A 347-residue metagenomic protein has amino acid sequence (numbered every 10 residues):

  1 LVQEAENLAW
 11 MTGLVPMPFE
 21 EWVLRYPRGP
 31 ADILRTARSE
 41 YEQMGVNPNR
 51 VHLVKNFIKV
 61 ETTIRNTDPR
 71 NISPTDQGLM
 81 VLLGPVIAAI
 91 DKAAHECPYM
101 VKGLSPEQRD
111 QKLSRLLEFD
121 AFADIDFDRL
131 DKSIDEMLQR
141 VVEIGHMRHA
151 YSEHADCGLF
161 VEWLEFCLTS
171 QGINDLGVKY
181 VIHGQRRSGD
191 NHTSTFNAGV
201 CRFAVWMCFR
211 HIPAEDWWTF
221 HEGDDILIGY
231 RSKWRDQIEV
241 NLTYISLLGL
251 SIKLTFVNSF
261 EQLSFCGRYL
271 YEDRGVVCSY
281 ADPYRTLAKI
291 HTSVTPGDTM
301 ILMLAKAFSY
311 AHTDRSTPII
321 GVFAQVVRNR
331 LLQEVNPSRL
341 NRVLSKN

Functional and structural regions predicted by a protein language model:
L1-N347: Viral RNA-dependent RNA polymerase
